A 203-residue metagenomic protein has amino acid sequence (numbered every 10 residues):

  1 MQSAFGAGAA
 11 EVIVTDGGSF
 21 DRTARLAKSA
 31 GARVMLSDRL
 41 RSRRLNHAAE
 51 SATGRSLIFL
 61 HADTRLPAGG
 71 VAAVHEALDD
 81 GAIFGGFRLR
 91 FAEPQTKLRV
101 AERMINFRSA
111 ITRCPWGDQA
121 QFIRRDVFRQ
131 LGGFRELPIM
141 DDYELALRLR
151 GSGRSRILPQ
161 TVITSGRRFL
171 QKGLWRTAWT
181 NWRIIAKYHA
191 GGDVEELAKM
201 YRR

Functional and structural regions predicted by a protein language model:
M1-A9: Short, acidic, metal-binding catalytic loop of nucleotide-sugar glycosyltransferases
S3, D16-A24, T64: A conserved acidic beta->alpha catalytic loop
R22, S42, L60-E76, L147: Acidic donor-binding/catalytic loop of UDP-sugar-dependent glycosyltransferases, especially processive GT2
S29, L36-A52: Glycine-rich, basic loop-to-helix element that forms the pyrophosphate-binding segment of sugar-nucleotide handling
L57: Short aromatic/hydrophobic "clamp" motif used to bind/position activated sugar donors
A68-K97: Conserved donor NDP-sugar-binding/catalytic core segment of glycosyltransferases
I139-L145: Acidic donor-binding loop at a coil-to-helix junction in glycosyltransferase catalytic cores that engages
L147-R203: Hydrophobic helical membrane-anchoring modules
